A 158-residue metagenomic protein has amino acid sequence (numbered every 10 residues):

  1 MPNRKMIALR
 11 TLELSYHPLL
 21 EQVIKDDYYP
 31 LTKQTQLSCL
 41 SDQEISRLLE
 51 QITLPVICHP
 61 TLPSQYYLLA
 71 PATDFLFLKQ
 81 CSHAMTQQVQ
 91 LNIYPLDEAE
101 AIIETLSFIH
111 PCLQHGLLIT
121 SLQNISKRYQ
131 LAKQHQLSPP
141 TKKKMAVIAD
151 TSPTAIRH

Functional and structural regions predicted by a protein language model:
M1-Q88: Short, charged/polar connector segments at secondary-structure boundaries
D26-D27, D42, D74, D97-E100 (+2 more regions): Acidic-enriched, low-complexity/disordered segments with a strong bias for Aspartate over Glutamate
M85-I148: Amphipathic, charge-rich alpha-helical segments that serve as recognition/docking helices
P153-I156: Helix-turn-helix DNA-binding helix
